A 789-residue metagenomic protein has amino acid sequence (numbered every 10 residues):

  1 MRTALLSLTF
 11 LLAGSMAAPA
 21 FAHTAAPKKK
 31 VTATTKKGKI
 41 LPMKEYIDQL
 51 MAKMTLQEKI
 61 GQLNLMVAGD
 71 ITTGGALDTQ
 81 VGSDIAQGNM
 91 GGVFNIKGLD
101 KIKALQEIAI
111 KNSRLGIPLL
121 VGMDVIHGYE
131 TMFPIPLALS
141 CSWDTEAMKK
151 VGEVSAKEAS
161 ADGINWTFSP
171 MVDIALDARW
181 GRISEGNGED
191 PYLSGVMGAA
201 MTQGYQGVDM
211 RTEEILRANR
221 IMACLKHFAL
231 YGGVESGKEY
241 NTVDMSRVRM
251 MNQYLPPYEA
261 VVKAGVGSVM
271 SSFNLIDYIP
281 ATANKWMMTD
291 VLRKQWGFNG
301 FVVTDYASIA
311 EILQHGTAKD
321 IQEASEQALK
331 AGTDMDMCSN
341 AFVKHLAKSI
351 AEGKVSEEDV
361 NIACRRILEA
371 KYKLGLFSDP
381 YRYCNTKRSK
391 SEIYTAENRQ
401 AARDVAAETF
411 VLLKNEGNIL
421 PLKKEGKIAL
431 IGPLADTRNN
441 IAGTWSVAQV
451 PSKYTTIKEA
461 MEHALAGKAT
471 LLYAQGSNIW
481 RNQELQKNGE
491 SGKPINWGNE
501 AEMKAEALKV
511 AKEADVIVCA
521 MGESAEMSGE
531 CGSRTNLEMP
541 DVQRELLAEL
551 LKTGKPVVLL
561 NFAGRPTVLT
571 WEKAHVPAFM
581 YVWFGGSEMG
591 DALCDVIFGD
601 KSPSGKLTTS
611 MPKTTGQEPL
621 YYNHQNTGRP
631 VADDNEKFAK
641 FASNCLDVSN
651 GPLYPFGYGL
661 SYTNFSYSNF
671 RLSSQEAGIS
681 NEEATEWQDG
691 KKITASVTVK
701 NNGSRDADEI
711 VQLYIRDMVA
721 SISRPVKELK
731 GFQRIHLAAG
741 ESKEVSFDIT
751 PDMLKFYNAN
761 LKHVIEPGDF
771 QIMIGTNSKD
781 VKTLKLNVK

Functional and structural regions predicted by a protein language model:
M1-L5: Positively charged n-region of N-terminal signal peptides that target proteins for export
S7-S15: Bacterial N-terminal signal peptides
A18-P751, K755, P767-S778, L784-K789: Glycoside hydrolase catalytic-domain context in secreted enzymes
N758-N760: Flexible, membrane-facing loop/turn or short amphipathic-helix motifs that contact lipid bilayers or gate lipid-binding
H763-I765: Surface-exposed, short loops/turns at beta-strand junctions within beta-sandwich domains
